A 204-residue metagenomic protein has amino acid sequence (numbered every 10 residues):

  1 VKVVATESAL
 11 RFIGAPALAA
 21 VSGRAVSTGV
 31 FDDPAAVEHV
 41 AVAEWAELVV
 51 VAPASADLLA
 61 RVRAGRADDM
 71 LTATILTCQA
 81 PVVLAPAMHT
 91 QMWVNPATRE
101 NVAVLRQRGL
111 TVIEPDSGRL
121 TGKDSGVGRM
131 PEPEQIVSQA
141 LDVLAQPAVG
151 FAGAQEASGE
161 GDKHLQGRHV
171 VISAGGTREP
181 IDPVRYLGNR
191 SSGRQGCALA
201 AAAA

Functional and structural regions predicted by a protein language model:
V1-V83, H89-A204: A cross-family phosphate/adenosyl-ligand binding-site feature
